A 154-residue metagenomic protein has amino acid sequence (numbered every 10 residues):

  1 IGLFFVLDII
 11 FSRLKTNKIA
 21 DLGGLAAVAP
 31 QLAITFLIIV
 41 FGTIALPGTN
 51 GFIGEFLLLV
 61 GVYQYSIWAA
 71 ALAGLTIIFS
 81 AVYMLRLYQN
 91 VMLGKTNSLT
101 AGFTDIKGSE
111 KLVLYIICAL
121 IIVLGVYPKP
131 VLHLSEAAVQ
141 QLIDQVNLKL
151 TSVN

Functional and structural regions predicted by a protein language model:
I1-S80, A101-L120: Interfacial and helix-entry/exit segments of alpha-helical transmembrane bundles in multi-pass inner-membrane proteins
A29-Q31, M84-N154: Cytoplasmic/organellar membrane-interface segments at the starts of transmembrane helices in multi-pass inner-membrane
